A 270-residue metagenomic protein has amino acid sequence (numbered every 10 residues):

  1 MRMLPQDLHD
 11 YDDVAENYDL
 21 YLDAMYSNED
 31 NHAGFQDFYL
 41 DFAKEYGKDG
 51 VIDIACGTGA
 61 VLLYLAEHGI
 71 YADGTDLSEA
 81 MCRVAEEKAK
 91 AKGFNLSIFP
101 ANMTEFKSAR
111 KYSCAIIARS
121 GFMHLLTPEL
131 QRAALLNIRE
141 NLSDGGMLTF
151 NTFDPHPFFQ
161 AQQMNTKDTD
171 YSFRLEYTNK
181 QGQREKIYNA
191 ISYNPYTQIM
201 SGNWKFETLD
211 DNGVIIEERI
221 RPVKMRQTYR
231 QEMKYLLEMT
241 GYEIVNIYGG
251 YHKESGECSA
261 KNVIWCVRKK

Functional and structural regions predicted by a protein language model:
M1-G47: Conserved class I S-adenosyl-L-methionine
G47-A55: Conserved class I S-adenosyl-L-methionine
G59-E105: Class I SAM-dependent methyltransferase SAM/SAH-binding core
K107-C114: A short acidic, Gly/Pro-enriched loop at the edge of an enzyme's catalytic core that lines a small-molecule cofactor
I116-A118: A conserved beta-strand element that flanks and buttresses the S-adenosyl-L-methionine
R132-D144: A short glycine-rich, Lys/Arg-flanked "PGG" loop and its adjoining helix->strand segment in the class I
F150-K234: SAM-dependent methyltransferase
K224-K270: C-terminal lobe and adjacent flexible extensions of AdoMet/dcAdoMet transferase-like proteins
